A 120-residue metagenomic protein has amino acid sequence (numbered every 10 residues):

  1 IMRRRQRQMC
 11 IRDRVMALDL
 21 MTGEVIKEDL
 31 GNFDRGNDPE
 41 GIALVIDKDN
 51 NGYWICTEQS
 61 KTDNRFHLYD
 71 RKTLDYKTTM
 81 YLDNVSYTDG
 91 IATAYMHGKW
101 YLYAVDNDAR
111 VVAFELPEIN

Functional and structural regions predicted by a protein language model:
I1-I11: Single conserved hydrophobic/aromatic residue that forms the stacking wall/gate of nucleotide- or nucleobase-binding
R3, L44-K48, T93: Residue-level recognition of a conserved intra-blade site in WD40 beta-propeller repeats
R5, N50-C56, G98-L102: Structural hallmark of WD40 beta-propellers
R12-M16, T62-Y69, A109-E118: Structural motif
D19-G23, D70-L74, P117-I119: Short loop/turn segments that connect beta-strands within beta-propeller blades
D29-G41, T73-H97: Conserved blade-ending motifs and adjacent loop-strand segments that build the rim/top face of beta-propeller domains
N32-D75: Loop/turn-rich, solvent-exposed surfaces of beta-rich toroidal or solenoidal domains
T88-N120: Blade-level signature of beta-propeller repeat domains, shared across WD40, Kelch, NHL, RCC1 and BNR/Asp-box propellers
